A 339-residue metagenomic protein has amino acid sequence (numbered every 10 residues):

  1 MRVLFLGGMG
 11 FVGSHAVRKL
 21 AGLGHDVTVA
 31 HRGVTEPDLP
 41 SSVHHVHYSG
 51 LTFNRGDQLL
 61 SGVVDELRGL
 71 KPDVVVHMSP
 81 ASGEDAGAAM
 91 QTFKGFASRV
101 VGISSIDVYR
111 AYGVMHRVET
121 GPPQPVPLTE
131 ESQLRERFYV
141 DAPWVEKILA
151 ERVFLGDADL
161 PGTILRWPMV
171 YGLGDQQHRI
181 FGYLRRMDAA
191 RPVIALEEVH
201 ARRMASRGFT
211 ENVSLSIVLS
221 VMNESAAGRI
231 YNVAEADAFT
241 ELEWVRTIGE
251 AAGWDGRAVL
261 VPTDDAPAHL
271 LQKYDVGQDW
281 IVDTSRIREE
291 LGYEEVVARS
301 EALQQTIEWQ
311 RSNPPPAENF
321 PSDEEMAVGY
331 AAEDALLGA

Functional and structural regions predicted by a protein language model:
V3-H25: N-terminal Rossmann NAD(P)H-binding glycine-rich loop of SDR-like oxidoreductase domains
A30-V34, D57: N-terminal Rossmann-fold cofactor-binding loop
H45-S98, G102, V108-A111: NAD(P)H-binding glycine-rich loop region in Rossmannoid oxidoreductase-like domains and their noncatalytic homologs
G87-I148, L155, T163: Conserved Rossmann-fold NAD(P)-dependent oxidoreductase catalytic core, especially the SDR/UDP-sugar
L134-E136, R185-G208, S216: A conserved pocket-lining segment of Rossmann-fold NAD(P)-dependent short-chain dehydrogenase/reductase
D141, P168-H178, E198-E211, E235-D237: Glycine-rich "substrate-gating" loop/helix at the edge of Rossmann-like oxidoreductase active sites
A150-G174: Conserved beta-loop-beta element that borders a ligand/cofactor-binding pocket
S216-D279, T284-R286, E290, P321-A339: Mid/C-terminal beta-alpha module of Rossmann-like enzyme folds, strongest in SDR-family dehydrogenases/epimerases
